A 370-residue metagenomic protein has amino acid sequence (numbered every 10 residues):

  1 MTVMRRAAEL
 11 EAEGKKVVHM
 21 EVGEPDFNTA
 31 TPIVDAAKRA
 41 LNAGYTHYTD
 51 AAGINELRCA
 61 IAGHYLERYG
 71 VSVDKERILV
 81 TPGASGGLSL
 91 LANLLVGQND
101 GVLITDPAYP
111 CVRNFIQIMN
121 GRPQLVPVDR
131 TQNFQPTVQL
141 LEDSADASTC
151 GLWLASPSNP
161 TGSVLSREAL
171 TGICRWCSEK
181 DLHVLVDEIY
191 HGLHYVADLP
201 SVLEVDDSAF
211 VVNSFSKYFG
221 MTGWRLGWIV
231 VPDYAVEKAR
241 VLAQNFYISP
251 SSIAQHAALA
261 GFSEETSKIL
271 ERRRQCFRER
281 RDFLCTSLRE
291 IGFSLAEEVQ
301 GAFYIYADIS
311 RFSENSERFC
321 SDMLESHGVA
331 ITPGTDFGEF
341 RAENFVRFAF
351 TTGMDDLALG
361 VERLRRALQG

Functional and structural regions predicted by a protein language model:
M1-G83, L90, F262-E264, F283 (+1 more regions): N-terminal small-domain helix-loop-helix segment of the aminotransferase-like
L10-E13, M119, E179-K180, I291 (+1 more regions): Helix C-cap/helix->beta junction micro-motif
G63, E142-D143, N315, D322-I331 (+1 more regions): PLP-dependent enzyme catalytic core of the Aspartate aminotransferase-like
L94-I116: Conserved PLP-anchoring active-site segment centered on the Schiff-base-forming lysine
D100, G121, E179-L182, D207: A short helix->loop->beta-strand "cap" motif at the edges of active sites that frequently abuts
Q124, V128-A197: Active-site phosphate-binding strand-loop segment of PLP-dependent enzymes
D207-Q275, D282-S287, A367-L368: Conserved core segment of the aminotransferase class I/II
L259, Q275-C285, A296-I309: Conserved glycine-rich beta-strand-loop-beta hairpin in the small C-terminal domain of fold type I
